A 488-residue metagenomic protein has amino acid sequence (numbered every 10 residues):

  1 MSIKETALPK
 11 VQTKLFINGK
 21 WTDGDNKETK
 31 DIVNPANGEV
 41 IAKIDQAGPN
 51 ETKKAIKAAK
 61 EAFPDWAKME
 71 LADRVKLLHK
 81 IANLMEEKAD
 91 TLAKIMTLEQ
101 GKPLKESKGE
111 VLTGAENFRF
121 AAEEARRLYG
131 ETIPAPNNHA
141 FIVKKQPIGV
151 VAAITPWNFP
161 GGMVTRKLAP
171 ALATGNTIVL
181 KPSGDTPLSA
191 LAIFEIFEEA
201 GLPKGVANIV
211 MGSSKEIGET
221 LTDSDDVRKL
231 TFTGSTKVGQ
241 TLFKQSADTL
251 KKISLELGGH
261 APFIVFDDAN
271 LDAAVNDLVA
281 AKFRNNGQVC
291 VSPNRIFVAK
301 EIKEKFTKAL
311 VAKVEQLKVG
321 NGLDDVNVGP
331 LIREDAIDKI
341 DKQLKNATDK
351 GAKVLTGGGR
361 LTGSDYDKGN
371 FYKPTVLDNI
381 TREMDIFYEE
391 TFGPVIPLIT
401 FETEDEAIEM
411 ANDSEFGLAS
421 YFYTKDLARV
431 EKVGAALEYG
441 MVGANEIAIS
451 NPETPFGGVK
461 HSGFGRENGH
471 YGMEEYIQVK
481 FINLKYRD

Functional and structural regions predicted by a protein language model:
M1-A36: Hydrophobic face of amphipathic alpha-helices that form TPR/SEL1-like repeat modules and related alpha-solenoid
G38, R74, M96, F118 (+9 more regions): Residue-level signal for inorganic ion chemistry
E39-K43, V227, I264, K318 (+1 more regions): Conserved C-terminal structural/oligomerization subdomain of aldehyde/semialdehyde dehydrogenase
E39-L128, N138: Glycine-rich loop-to-alpha-helix module at the N-terminal edge of alpha/beta enzyme cores
I41-A47, A62-K68, A153, F263-F266 (+5 more regions): Short, well-ordered beta-strand elements within core beta-sheets of diverse protein domains
F63, A67, A82-A89, A93 (+18 more regions): Structural signal for hydrophobic packing residues in well-ordered secondary-structure cores of soluble enzyme domains
G130-A273, D325, F401: Rossmann-like NAD(P) dinucleotide-binding subdomain of oxidoreductase/dehydrogenase enzymes
K237-T381, A444: ALDH superfamily catalytic-core signature
